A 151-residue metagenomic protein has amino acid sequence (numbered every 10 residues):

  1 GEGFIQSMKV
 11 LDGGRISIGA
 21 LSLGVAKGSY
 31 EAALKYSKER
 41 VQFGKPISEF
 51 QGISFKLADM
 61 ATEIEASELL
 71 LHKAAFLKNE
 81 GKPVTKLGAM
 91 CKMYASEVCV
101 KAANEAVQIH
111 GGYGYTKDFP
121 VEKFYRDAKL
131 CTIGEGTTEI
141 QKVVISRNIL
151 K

Functional and structural regions predicted by a protein language model:
G1-E2, Q6-K151: Alpha-helical interface subdomain recognition
